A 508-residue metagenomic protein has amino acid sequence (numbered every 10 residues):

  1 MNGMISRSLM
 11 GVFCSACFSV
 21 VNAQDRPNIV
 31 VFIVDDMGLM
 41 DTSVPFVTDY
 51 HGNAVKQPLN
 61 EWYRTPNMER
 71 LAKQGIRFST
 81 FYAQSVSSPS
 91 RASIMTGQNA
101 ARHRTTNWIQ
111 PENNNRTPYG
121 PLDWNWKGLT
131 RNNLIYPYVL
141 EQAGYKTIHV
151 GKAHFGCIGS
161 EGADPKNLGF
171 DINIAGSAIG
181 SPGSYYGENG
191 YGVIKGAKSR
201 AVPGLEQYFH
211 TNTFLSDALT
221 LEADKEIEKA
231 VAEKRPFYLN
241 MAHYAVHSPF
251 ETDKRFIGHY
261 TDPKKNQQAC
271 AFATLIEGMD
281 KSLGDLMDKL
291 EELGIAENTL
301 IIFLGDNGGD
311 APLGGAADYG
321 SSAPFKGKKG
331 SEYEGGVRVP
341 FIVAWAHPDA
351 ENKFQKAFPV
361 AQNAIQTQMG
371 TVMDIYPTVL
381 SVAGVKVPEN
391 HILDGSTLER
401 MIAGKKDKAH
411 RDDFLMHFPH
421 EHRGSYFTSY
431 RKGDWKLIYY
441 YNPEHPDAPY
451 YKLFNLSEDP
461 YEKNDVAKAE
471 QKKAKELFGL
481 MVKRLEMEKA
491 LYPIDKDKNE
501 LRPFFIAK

Functional and structural regions predicted by a protein language model:
M1-D25: Bacterial Sec-dependent N-terminal signal peptides
Q24-I76, A153, N464-K472: Active-site-proximal N-terminal segment of extracellular/periplasmic enzymes that hydrolyze or transfer
Q24-P27, V34, L39, R77 (+3 more regions): Long, internal low-complexity/basic segments
D25-V30, K73-S79, Q142-I148, L168-D171 (+6 more regions): Loop/turn elements at helix/coil->beta-strand transitions in domains of secreted/extracellular proteins
D49-R91, G97-N99, K146-T147, L168-S177 (+1 more regions): Short, structured active-site-proximal loop/turn typified by the sulfatase FGly-forming signature C/S-X-P-X-R
T105-K146, A153-F237, H243-T252, K264-A273 (+2 more regions): Formylglycine-dependent
I172, D310-E334, A344, D349-A364 (+3 more regions): C-terminal cap/loop subdomain of S1 sulfatases and analogous C-terminal strand-loop tails that border
P236, A242-H243, G278-A317, I342: Metal-dependent active-site segment of extracytoplasmic phospho-/sulfohydrolases and closely related
